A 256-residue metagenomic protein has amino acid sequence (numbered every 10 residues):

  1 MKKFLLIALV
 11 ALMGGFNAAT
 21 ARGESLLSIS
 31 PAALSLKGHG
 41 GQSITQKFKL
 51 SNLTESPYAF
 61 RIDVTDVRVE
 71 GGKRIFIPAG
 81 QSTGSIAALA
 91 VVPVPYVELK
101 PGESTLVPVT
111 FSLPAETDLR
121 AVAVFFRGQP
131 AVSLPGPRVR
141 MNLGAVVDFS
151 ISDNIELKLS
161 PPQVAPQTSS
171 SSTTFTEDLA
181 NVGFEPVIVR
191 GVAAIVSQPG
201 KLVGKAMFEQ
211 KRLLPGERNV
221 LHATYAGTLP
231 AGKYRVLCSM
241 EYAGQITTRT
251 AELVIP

Functional and structural regions predicted by a protein language model:
I7-G15: Bacterial N-terminal signal peptides
G23-T54, Y96, K158-S172, T176: Beta-sheet-dominated interaction scaffolds and their linkers
S25-S30, T54-L106, R190-A193, S197-V203: Surface-exposed binding patches on compact interaction domains or structured appendages
L34-L36, P93-L99, V164, M207-L213 (+2 more regions): Beta-strand-rich interaction surfaces with strong enrichment in secreted/lumenal proteins
G38, Y96-S104, Q210-R218, Q245 (+1 more regions): Short proline/glycine- and polar residue-rich coil/turn motifs
T45-K49, A59-I62, L89-V132: Ligand-binding face of N-terminal immunoglobulin V-set domains in extracellular IgSF glycoproteins
L53-S56, R68, I75, A115 (+4 more regions): Short, acidic/polar linear motifs in exposed loop/turn regions
R120, G232-C238: A short tyrosine-centered beta-strand micro-motif
